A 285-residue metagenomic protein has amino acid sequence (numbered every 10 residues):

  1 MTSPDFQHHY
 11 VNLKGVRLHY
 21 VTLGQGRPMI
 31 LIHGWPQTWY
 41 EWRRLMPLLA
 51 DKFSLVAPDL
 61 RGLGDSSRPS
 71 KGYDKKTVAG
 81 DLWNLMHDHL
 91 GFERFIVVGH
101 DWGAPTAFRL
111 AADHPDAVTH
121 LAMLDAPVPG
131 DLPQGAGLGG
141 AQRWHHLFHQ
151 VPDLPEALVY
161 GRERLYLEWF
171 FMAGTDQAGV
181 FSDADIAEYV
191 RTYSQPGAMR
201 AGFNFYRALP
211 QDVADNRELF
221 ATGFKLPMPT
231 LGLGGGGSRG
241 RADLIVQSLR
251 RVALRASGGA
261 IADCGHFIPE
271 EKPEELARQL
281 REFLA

Functional and structural regions predicted by a protein language model:
M1-H9, V16-L18, P28, V56 (+4 more regions): Flexible "cap/lid" subdomain of the alpha/beta-hydrolase fold that forms the substrate-access gate
N12-K14, H33: Short strand-coil-strand connectors
V21-D65: Conserved HGGG/HGGXW glycine-rich cap/lid loop of the alpha/beta-hydrolase fold
T38-W39, P105, C264-G265: A short, glycine- and basic residue-enriched loop/turn that sits immediately adjacent to a domain's principal
Y40-R43, P47, G80, F108 (+3 more regions): Surface-exposed alpha-helical interface segments used for non-catalytic interactions
C264-P273, A277: Catalytic histidine-centered segment of alpha/beta-hydrolase-like enzymes
